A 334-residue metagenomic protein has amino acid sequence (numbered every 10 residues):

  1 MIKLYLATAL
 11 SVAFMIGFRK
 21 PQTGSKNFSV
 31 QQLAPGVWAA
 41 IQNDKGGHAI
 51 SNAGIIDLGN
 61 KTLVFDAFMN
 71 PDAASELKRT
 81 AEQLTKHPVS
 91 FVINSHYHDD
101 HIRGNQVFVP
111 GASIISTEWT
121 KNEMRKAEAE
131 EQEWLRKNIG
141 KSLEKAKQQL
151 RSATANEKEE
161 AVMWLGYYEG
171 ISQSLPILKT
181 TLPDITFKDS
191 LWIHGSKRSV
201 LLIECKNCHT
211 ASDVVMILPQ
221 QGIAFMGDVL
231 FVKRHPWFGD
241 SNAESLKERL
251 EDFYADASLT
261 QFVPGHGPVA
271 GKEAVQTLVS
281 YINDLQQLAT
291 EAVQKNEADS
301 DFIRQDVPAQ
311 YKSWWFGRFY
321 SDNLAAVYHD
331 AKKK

Functional and structural regions predicted by a protein language model:
L10-K26: Bacterial Sec-dependent signal peptides at the C-terminal "C-region" and cleavage site
S25-N27, Q32, A129-E204: Metallo-beta-lactamase
Q31-T80, V214-M226: Conserved beta-strand hairpin/beta-sheet module of binuclear metal-dependent hydrolase folds, prominently
N43-D44, A67-F68, Y97, W119 (+3 more regions): Active-site metal-binding loops of divalent metal-dependent hydrolases
N60-K61, P71-S116, D256-S258: Active-site metal-binding motif and surrounding structural segment of the metallo-beta-lactamase
S199-D256: Active-site-proximal loop/helix segments of hydrolase catalytic cores
E244-D301: Divalent-metal (often Zn2+) His-rich catalytic cores of metallo-beta-lactamase-fold enzymes
E291-K334: C-terminal regulatory/interaction regions
